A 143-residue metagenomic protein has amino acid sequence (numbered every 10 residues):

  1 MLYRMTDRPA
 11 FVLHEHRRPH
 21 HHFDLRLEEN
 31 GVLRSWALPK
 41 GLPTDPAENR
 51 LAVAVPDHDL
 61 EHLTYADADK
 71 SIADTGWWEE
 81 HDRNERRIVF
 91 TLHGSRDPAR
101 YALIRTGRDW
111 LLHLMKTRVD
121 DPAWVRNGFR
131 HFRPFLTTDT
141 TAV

Functional and structural regions predicted by a protein language model:
M1-V143: A charge-rich, low-complexity, intrinsically flexible signal that marks solvent-exposed coils, linkers, repeats
